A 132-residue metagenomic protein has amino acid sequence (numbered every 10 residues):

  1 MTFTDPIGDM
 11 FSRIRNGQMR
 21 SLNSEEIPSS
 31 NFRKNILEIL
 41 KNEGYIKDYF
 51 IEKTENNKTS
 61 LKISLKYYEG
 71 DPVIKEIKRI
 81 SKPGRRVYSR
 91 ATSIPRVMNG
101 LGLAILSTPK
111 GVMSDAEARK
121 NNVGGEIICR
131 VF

Functional and structural regions predicted by a protein language model:
M1-F132: Core subunits and conserved enzymes of cellular information-processing and envelope-translocation systems across
